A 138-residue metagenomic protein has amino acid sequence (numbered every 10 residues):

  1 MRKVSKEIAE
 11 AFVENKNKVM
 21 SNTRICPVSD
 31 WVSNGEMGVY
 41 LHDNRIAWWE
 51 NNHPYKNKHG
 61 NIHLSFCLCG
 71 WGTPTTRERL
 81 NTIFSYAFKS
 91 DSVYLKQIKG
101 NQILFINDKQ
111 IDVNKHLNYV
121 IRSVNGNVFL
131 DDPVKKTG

Functional and structural regions predicted by a protein language model:
M1-G138: Terminal leader/tail segments of proteins
